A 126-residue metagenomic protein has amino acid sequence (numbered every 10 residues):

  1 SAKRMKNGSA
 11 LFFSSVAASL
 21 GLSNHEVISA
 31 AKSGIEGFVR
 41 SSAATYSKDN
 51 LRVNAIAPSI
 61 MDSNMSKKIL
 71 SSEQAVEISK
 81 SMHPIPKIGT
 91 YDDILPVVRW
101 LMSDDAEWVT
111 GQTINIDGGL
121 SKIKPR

Functional and structural regions predicted by a protein language model:
K3, A44-K48, E107: Alpha-helical segment proximal to the catalytic Tyr-Lys
S15: Residue(s) in the substrate-gating loop at a strand-loop-helix junction that position the organic substrate next
L20, R99, T110-R126: Short C-terminal tail/terminal secondary-structure segment of NAD(P)H-dependent dehydrogenase/reductase domains
L20-E26, K48-D49, P86: Active-site loop immediately N-terminal to the catalytic Tyr-X3-Lys motif of short-chain dehydrogenase/reductase
A31, V39: Active-site helix of classical SDR
A57-K68: Short, flexible catalytic-loop segment of classical short-chain dehydrogenase/reductase
I69-H83: A short C-terminal helix-loop "cap" of Rossmann-like NAD(P)-dependent dehydrogenase/epimerase domains
H83-I94: A conserved structural motif in NAD(P)-dependent oxidoreductases
